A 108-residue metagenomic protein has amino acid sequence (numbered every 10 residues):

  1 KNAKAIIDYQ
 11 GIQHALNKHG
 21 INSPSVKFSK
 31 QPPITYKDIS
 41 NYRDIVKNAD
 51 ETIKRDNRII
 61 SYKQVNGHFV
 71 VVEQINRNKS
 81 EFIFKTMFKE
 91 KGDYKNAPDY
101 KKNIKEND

Functional and structural regions predicted by a protein language model:
K1-D108: Ribonuclease/tRNase effector modules and their secretory precursors
